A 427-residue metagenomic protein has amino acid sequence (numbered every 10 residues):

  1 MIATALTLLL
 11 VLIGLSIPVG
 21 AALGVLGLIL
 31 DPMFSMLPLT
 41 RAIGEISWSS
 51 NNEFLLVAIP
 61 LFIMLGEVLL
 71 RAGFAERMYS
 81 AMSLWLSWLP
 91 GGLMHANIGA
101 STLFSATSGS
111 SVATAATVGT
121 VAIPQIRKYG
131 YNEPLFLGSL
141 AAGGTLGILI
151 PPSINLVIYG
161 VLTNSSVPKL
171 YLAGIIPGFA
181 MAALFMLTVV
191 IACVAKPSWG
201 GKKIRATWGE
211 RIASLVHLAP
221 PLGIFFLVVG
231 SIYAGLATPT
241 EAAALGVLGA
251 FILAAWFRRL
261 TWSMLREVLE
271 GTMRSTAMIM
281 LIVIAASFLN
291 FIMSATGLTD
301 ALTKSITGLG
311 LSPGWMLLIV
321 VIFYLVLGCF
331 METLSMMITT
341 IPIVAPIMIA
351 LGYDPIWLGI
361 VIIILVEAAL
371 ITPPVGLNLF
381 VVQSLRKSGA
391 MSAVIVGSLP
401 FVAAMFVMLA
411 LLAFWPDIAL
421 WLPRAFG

Functional and structural regions predicted by a protein language model:
M1-G427: Alpha-helical transmembrane segments of multi-pass membrane transport proteins
